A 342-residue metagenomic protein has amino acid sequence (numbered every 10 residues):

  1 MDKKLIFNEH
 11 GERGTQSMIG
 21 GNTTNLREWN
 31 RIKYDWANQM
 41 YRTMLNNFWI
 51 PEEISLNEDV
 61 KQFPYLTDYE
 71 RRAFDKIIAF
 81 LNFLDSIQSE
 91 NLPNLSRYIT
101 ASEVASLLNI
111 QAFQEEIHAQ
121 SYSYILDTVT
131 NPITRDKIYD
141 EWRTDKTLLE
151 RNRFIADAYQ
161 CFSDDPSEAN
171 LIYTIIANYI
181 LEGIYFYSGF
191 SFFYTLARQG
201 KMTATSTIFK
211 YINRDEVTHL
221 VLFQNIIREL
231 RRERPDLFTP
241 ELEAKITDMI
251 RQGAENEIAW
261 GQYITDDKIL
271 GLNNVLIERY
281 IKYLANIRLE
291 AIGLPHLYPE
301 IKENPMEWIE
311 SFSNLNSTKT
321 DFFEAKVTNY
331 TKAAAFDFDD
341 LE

Functional and structural regions predicted by a protein language model:
M1-E342: Non-heme di-metal
